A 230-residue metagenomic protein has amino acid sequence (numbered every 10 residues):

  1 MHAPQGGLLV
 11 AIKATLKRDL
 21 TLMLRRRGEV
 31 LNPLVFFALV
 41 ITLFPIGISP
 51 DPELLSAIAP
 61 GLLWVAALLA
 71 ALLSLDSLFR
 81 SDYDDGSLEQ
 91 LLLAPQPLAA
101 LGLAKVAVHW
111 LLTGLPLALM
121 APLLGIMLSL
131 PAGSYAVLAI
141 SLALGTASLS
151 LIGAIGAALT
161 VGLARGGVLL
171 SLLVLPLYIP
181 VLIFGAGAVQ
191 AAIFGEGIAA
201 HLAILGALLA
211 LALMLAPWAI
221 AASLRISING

Functional and structural regions predicted by a protein language model:
H2-P33: Aromatic- and glycine-rich beta-strand/loop motifs that create alpha-glucan
R27-S49, W64-A67, L173, L177-F184 (+1 more regions): Hydrophobic alpha-helical transmembrane segments of multi-pass membrane transport/permease proteins
S49-I58, P122-A143, V189-L202, S227-N229: Membrane-interfacial helix-loop-helix connectors in multipass membrane proteins
A59-L75: Long, hydrophobic alpha-helical segments
L72-L92: Transmembrane helix boundary and interhelical loop/hinge segments in multi-pass membrane proteins
L103-L128, S148, I152, G185-A186: Hydrophobic alpha-helical transmembrane segments that constitute the membrane-spanning cores of multi-pass membrane
A136, S141-L175, R225-G230: A structural motif at transmembrane helix-loop-helix junctions in multipass membrane proteins
L213-G230: Junction motif at the cytosolic side of a transmembrane helix
